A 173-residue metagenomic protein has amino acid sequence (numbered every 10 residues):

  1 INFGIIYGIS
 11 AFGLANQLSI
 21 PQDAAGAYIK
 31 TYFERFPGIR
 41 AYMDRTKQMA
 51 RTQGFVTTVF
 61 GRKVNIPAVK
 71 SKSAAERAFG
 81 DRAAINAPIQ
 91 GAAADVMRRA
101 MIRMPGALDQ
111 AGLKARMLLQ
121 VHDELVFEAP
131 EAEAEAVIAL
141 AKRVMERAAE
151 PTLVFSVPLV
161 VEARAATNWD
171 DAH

Functional and structural regions predicted by a protein language model:
I1-H173: Conserved catalytic core of nucleotide polymerization and phosphodiester-bond processing enzymes
